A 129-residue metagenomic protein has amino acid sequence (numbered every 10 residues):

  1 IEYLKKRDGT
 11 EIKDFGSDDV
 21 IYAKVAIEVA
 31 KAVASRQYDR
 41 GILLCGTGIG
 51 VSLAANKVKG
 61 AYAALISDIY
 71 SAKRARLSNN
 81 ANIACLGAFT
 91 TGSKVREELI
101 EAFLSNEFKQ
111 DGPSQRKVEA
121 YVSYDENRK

Functional and structural regions predicted by a protein language model:
I1-E11: Glycine-rich phosphate/diphosphate-binding loop of Rossmann-like nucleotide-binding domains
I1-E2, I27-A34, S52, N56 (+3 more regions): Predominant activation on well-ordered alpha-helical scaffold segments within soluble catalytic domains
Y3, I69-K129: C-terminal binding/interaction regions
D8, V58-K59, N79: Short, structured coil segments at secondary-structure junctions
T10-Y22: A short beta-strand-loop structural module common to alpha/beta enzyme folds
F15, C45-T47, D68, L86-F89: Fold-independent oxyanion-binding glycine-rich loops and adjacent beta-strand/coil segments at enzyme active sites
V25, V29-L65: Helix-adjacent hinge/juxtasegments
